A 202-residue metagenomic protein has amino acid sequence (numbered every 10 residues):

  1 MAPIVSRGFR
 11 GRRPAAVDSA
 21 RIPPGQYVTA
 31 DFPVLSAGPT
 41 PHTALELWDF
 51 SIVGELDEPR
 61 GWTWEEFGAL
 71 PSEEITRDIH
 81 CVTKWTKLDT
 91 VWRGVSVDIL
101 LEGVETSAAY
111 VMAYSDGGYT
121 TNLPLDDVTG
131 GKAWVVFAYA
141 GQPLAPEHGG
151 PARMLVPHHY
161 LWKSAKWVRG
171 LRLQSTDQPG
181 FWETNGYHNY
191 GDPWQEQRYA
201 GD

Functional and structural regions predicted by a protein language model:
A2-D202: Structured, non-membrane catalytic/scaffold regions adjacent to prosthetic-group chemistry
